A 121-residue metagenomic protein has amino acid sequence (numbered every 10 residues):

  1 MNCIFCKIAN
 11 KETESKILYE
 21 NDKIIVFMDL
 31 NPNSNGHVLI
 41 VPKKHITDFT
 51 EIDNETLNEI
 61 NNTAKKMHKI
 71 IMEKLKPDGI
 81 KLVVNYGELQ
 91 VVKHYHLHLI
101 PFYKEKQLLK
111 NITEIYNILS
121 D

Functional and structural regions predicted by a protein language model:
M1-D121: HIT superfamily nucleotide-processing domains
